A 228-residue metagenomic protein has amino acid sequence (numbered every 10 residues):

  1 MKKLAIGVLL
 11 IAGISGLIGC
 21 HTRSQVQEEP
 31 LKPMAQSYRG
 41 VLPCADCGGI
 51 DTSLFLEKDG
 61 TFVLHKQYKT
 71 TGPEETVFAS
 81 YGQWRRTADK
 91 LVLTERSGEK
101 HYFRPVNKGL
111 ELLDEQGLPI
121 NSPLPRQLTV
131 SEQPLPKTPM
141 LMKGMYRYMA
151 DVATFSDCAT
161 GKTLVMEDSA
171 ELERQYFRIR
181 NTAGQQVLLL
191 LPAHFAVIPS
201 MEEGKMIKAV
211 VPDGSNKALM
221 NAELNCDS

Functional and structural regions predicted by a protein language model:
M1-L4: Positively charged n-region of N-terminal signal peptides that target proteins for export
I6-I11: Sec-dependent N-terminal signal peptides
I14-L17: Bacterial Sec-type N-terminal signal peptides, specifically the leucine/valine-rich hydrophobic h-region
C20-A79, L93-M149, S156-V165, G184-S228: Lipid interaction determinants
G82-W84: Extracellular/luminal ectodomains and secreted, surface-exposed scaffolds of diverse proteins
D89-L91: Periplasmic N-terminal soluble interaction domains immediately after the signal peptide in Gram-negative
K162-R180: Beta-strand/loop nucleic-acid-binding surfaces
